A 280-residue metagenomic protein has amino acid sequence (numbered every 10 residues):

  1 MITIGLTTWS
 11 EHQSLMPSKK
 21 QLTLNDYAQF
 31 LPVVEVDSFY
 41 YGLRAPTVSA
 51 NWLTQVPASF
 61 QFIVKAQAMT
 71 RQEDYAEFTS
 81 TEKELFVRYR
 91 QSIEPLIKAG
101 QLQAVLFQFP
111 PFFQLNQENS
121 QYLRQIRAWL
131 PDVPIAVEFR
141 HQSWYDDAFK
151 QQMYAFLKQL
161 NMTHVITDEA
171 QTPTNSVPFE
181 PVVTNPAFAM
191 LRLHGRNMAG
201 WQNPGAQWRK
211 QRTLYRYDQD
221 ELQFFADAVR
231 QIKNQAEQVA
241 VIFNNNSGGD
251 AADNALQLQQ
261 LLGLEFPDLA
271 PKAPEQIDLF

Functional and structural regions predicted by a protein language model:
M1-F280: Residues lining hydrophobic/aromatic ligand-binding pockets adjacent to catalytic sites
